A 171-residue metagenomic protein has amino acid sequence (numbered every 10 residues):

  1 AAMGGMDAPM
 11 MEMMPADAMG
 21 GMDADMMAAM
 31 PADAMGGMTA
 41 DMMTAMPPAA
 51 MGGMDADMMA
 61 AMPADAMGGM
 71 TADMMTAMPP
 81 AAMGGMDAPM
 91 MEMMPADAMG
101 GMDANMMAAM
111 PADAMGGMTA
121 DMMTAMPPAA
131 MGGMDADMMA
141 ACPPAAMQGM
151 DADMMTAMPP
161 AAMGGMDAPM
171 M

Functional and structural regions predicted by a protein language model:
A1-M171: General marker for long, soluble alpha-helical cores
